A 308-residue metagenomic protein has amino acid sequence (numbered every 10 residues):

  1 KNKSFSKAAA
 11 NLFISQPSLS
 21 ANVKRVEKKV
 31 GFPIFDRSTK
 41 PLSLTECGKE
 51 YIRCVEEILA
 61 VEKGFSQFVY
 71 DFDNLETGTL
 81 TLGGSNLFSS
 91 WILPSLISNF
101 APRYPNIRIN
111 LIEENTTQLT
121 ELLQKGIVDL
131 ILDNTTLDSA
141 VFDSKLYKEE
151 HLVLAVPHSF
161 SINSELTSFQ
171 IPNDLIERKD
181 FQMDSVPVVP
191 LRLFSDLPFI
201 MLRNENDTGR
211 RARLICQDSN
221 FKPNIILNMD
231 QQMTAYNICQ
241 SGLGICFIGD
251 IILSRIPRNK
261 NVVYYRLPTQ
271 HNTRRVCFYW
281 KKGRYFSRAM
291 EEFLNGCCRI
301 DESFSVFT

Functional and structural regions predicted by a protein language model:
K1-S20, T39: Short helix-boundary/capping micro-motifs
F5, E27-E46, S66: A short LG(V/I)-centered, amphipathic sequence patch enriched for acidic residue(s) preceding the LG motif
K29-V30, Y51-D73, F293, C297 (+1 more regions): Alpha-helical linker/hinge and terminal dimerization helices associated with HTH transcriptional regulators
T77-A140, N228-M229: Central regulatory/effector-binding core of bacterial HTH transcription factors
I92, D250-I252, N261-F307: A late-sequence structural motif
L96-N99, T117-D174, L243, V263-Y265: Short beta-strand-centered segments that line the small-molecule binding cleft or hinge of alpha/beta clamshell
N115, L119, Q124-I127, N134 (+1 more regions): Hydrophobic hinge/microswitch elements
I162-S164, F169-S219, F286-M290, L294 (+1 more regions): Secondary-structure junction motif
